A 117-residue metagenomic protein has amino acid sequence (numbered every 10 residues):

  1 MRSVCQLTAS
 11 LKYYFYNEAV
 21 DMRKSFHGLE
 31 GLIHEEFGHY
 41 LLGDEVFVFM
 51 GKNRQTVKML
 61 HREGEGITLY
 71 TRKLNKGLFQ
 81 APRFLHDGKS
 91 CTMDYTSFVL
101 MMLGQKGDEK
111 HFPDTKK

Functional and structural regions predicted by a protein language model:
M1-K117: Polybasic/polar functional segments that serve as interface/processing modules
